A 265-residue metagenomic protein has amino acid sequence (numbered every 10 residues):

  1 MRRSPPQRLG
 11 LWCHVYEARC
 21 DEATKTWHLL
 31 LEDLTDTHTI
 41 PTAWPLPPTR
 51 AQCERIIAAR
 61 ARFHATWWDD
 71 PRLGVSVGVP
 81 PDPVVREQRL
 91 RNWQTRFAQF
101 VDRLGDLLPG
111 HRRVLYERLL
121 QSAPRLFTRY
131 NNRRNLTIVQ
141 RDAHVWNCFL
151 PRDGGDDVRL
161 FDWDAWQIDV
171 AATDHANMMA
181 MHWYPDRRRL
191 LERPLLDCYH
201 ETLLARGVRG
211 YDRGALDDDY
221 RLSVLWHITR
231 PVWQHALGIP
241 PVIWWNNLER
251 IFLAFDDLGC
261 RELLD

Functional and structural regions predicted by a protein language model:
M1-W12, P48-A51: A conserved alpha-helical element in kinase catalytic cores
H14-K25: Short beta-strand micro-motifs within the conserved protein kinase catalytic domain, predominantly in the N-lobe
L29-T37: Short pocket-lining segment of the protein kinase catalytic domain that shapes the ATP-binding cleft
D36-T37, W146, V158, W166-I168: Activation segment
H38-Q140, F149-G154, N246-R250, A254-D265: ATP-dependent phospho-/nucleotidyl transfer catalytic cores
D142, D162: Conserved catalytic-loop position in the HRD/HxD motif
A165-V208, V224-N246: Active-site activation/catalytic loop segments of kinase-like enzymes and analogous catalytic loops in related
V208-V224: All-alpha amphipathic helical-bundle segments outside canonical DNA-binding/catalytic cores that form hydrophobic
